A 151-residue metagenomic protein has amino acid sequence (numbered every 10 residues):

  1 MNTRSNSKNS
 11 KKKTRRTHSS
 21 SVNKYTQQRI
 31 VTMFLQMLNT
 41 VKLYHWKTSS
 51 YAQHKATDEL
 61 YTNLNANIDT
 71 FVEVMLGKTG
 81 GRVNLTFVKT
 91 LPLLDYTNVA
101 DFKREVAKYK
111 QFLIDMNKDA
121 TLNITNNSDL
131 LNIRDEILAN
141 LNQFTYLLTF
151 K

Functional and structural regions predicted by a protein language model:
M1-T26: Arg/Lys-rich, intrinsically disordered low-complexity tails that mediate electrostatic binding and condensation
Q28, T32-L35, N39, D58 (+4 more regions): Generic structural signal for well-ordered, non-transmembrane alpha-helical segments in soluble/cytosolic regions
Q36-E59, A120-N127: Helix-loop segments that flank and shape redox-cofactor active sites
A52-L85: Conserved alpha-helical segments that form or flank metal/cofactor-binding pockets of metalloenzymes
L91-L148: Acidic/histidine-rich alpha-helical segments that form the ligand environment of transition-metal centers
